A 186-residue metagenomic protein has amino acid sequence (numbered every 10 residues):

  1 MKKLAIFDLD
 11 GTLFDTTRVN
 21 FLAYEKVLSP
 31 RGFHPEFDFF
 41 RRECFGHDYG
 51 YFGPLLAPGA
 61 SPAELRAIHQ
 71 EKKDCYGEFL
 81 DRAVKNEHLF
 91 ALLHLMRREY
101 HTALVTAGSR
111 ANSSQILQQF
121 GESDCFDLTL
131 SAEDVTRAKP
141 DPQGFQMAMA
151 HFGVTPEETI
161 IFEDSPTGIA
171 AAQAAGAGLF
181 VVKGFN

Functional and structural regions predicted by a protein language model:
M1-K3, A91, Y100, R110-N186: Asp-based, Mg2+/Mn2+-dependent phosphohydrolase catalytic module
M1-R42, A174-A175, F185: Active-site neighborhood of HAD-like aspartate-dependent phosphohydrolases
D15, L104-T106, V181: Hydrophobic residues in well-ordered beta-strands that form the structural core
V19, C44-H47, E71, V84-H88 (+3 more regions): Short beta->alpha linker loops
F21, E25, F37, F45 (+3 more regions): An amphipathic alpha-helix signature
F33-R41, G59-I68, D124-C125: Short, surface-exposed acidic
F45-C75: A metal-dependent, Asp-based hydrolase signature
G77-L104, R110, P142: Short, acidic loop-to-helix structural element flanking the phosphoryl-transfer center in phosphate-processing enzymes
